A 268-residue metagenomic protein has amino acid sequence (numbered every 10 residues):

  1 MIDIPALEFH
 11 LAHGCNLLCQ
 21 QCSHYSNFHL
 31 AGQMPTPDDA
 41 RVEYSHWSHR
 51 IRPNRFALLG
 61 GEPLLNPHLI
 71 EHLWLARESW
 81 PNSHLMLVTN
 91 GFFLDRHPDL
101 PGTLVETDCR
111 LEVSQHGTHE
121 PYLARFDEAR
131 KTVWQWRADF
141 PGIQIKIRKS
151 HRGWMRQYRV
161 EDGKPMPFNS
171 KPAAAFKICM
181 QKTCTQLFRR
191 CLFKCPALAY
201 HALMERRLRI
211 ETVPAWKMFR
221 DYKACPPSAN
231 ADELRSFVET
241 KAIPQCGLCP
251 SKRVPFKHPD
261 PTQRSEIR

Functional and structural regions predicted by a protein language model:
M1-A31, H49, F219-A242, C246-P255 (+1 more regions): N-terminal pre-core extensions flanking Radical SAM catalytic domains
M1-L87, L94-P98: Conserved alpha-helical substructure of the radical SAM core
L30, R55, M204-E205, I210 (+1 more regions): Residue-level detector of alpha-helical recognition elements and their boundaries
D39-W47, E211-T212, S265-R268: Short microdomains enriched in Cys/His and/or Lys/Arg
N66-F188, F193-K194, L198, L203: Conserved AdoMet/S-adenosylmethionine-binding subsite of the radical SAM
W136, P141-R156, A197-F256: C-terminal accessory region of radical SAM enzymes
